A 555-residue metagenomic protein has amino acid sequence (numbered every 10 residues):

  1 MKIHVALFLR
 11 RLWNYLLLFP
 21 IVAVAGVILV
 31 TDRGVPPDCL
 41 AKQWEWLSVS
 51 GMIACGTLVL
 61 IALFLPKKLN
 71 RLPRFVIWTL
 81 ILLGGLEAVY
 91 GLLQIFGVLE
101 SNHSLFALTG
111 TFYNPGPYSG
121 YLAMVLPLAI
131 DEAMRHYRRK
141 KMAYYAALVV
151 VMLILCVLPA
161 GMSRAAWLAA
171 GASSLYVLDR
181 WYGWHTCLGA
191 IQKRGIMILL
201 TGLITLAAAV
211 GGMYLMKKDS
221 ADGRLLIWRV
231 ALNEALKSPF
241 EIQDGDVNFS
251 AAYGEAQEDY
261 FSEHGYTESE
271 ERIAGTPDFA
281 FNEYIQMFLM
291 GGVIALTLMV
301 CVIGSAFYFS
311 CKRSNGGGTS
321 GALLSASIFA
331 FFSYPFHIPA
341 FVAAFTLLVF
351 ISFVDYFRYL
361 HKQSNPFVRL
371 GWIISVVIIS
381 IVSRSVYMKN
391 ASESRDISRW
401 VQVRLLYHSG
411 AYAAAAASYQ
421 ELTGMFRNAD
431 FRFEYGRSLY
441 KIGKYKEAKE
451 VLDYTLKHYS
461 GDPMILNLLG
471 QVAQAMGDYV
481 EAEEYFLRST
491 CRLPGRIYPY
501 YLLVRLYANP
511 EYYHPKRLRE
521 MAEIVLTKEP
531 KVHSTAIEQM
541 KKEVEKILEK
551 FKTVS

Functional and structural regions predicted by a protein language model:
F8-R33, S48-F64, R71-S104, G110-W184 (+6 more regions): Alpha-helical transmembrane segments of multi-pass inner-membrane proteins
N102, N233, Q243-L289: Interfacial juxtamembrane loops and adjacent helix segments that form the catalytic/substrate-binding surfaces
V210-L226, I374-S409: Hydrophobic alpha-helical transmembrane segments in integral membrane proteins
H408, K441, A475, N509-P510: Register position in tetratricopeptide repeats
F431-R432, I465, P499, T535: TPR alpha-solenoid repeat register
